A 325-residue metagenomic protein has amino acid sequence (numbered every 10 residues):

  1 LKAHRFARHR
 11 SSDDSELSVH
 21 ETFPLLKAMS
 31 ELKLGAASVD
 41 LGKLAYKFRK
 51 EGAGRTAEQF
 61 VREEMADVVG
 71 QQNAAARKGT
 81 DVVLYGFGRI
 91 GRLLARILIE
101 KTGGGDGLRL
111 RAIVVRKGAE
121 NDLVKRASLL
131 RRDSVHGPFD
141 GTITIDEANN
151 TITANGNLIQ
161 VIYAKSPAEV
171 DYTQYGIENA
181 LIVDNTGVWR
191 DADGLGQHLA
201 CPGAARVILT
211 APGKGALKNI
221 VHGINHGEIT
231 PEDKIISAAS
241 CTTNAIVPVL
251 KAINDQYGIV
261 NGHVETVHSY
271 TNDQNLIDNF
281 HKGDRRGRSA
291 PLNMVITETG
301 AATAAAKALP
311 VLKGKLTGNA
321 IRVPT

Functional and structural regions predicted by a protein language model:
L1, Q256-T325: C-terminal substrate-binding/catalytic lobe of Rossmann-fold NAD(P)-dependent dehydrogenases
L1-N275, G283: N-terminal Rossmann-like NAD(P) cofactor-binding subdomain of oxidoreductases, focused on the glycine-rich
